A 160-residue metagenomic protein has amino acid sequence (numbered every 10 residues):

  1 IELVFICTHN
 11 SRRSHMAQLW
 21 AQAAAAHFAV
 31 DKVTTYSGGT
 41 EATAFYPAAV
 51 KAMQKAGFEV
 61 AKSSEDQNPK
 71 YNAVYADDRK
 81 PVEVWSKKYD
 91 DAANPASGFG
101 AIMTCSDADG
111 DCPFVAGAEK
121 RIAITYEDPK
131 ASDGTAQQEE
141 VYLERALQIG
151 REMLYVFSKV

Functional and structural regions predicted by a protein language model:
I1-V160: Short polar/charged helix/loop
